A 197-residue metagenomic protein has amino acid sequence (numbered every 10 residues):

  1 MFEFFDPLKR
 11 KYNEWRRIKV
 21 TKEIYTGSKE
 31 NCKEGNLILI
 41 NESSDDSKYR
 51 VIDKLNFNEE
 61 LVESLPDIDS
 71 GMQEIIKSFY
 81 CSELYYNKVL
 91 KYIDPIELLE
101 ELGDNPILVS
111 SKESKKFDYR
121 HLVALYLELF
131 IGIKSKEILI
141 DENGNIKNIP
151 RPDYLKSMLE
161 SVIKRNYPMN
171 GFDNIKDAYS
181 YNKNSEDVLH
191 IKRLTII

Functional and structural regions predicted by a protein language model:
F2-F4, I191-K192: N-terminal low-complexity segments that are often proline-rich with Ser/Thr-Pro
D6-K9, N13-G171, I175, L194-I196: Residues lining hydrophobic/aromatic ligand-binding pockets adjacent to catalytic sites
F117, N184-D187: Short glycine/proline-enriched turn or capping motifs at secondary-structure junctions
N174-N184: A short, charged, amphipathic alpha-helix used as a generic interaction element across diverse proteins
E186-I197: Short, mixed-charge low-complexity intrinsically disordered segments
